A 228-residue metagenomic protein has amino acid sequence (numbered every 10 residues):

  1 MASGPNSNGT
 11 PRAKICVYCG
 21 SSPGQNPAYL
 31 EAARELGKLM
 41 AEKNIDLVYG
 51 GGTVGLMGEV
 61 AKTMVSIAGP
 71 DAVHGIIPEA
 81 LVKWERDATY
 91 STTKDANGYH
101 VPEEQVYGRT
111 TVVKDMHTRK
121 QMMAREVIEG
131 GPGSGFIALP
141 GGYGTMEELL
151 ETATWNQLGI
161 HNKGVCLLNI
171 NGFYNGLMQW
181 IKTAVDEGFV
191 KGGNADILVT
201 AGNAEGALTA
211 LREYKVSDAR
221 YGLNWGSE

Functional and structural regions predicted by a protein language model:
A2-G135, G159, I170-E205, T209-E228: A cross-family phosphate/adenosyl-ligand binding-site feature
P132-L158: Long, charge-patterned amphipathic alpha-helical coiled-coil/hairpin "stalk" segments used as oligomerization
L139-P140, G159-N169: Short, proline-centered helix/strand-breaking motifs
